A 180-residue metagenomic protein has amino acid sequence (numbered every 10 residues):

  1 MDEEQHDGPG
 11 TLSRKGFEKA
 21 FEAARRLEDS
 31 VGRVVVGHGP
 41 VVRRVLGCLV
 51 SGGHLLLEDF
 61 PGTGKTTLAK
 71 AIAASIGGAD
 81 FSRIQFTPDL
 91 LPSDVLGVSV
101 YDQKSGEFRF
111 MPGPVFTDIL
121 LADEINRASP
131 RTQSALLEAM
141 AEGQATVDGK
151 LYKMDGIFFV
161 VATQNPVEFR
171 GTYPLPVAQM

Functional and structural regions predicted by a protein language model:
F17-T63: Pre-Walker A (pre-P-loop) alpha-helix and adjacent loop at the N terminus of AAA/AAA+ ATPase modules, a conserved
R43-G47, Y101-L121: Conserved alpha-helical scaffold flanking the Walker A/P-loop in AAA+ ATPase domains
L49-T87: Walker A/P-loop
G53-L55, A79, F116-L120, G143-A145 (+1 more regions): Loop/turn-to-beta-strand initiation segments
D59, D123-E124, A135: Walker B catalytic acidic pair
F60, V95, T163: P-loop (Walker A) phosphate-binding loop of NTP-binding proteins
L90-G106: Conserved NTP-binding/hydrolysis module of P-loop NTPases
D102-E107, R127-A135, M140-M180: Canonical AAA+ ATPase core
